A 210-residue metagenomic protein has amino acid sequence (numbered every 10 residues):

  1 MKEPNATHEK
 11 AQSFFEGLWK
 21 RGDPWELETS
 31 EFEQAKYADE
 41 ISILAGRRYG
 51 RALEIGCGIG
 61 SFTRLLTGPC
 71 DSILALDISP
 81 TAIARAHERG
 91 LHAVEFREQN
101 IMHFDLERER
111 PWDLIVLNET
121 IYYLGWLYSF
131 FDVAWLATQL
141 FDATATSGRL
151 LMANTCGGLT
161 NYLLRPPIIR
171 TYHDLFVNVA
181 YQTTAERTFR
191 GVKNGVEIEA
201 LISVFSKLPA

Functional and structural regions predicted by a protein language model:
M1-R108, L127-F141, G148-A210: Class I (Rossmann-like) S-adenosyl-L-methionine-dependent methyltransferase catalytic domain, capturing the SAM-binding
E107-I115: A short acidic, Gly/Pro-enriched loop at the edge of an enzyme's catalytic core that lines a small-molecule cofactor
L114-F130: A short SAM/SAH-binding and catalytic strip from SAM-dependent methyltransferases
